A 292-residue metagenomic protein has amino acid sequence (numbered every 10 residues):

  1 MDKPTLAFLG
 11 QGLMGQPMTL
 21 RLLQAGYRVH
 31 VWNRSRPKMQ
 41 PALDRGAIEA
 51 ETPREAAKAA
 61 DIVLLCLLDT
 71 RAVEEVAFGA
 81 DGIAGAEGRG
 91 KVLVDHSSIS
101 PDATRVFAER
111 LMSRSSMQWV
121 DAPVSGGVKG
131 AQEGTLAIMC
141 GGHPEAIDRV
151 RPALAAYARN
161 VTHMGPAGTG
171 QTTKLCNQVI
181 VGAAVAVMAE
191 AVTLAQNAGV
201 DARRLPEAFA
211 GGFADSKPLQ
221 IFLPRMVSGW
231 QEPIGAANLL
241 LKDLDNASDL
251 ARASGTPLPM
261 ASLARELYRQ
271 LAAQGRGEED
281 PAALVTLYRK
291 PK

Functional and structural regions predicted by a protein language model:
M1-L65, K91, H96-S97, V128: NAD(P)+-binding Rossmann beta1-loop-alpha1 motif at the extreme N-terminus of oxidoreductases
M18-T19, F107, A153, L194: Hydrophobic residues within alpha-helices that form the first helical element adjacent to the glycine-rich loop
S35, D69, H143: Residues in the short beta-alpha loop(s) of Rossmann-like NAD(P)-binding domains
P53-K58, I62, T70-L136: Rossmann-like NAD(P)(H) cofactor-binding subdomain of soluble oxidoreductases
I99-V179: Rossmann-fold dinucleotide-binding core
A137-G141, T162, P166-A198, F209-I221 (+1 more regions): Active-site-proximal catalytic alpha-helix in oxidoreductases
Q171, D215-P281, K292: Interdomain hinge/lid region at the active-site interface of Rossmann-like NAD(P)-dependent oxidoreductases
